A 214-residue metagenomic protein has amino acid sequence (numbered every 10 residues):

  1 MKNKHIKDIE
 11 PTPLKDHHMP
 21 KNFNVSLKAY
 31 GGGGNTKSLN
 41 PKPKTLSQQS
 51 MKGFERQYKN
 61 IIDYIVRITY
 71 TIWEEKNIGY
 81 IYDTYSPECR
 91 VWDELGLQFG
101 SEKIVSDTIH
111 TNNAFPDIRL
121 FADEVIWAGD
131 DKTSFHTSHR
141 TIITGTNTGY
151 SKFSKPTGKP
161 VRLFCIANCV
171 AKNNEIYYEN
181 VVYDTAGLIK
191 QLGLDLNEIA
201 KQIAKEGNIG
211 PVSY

Functional and structural regions predicted by a protein language model:
M1-Y214: C-terminal and inter-domain tail/linker signature
